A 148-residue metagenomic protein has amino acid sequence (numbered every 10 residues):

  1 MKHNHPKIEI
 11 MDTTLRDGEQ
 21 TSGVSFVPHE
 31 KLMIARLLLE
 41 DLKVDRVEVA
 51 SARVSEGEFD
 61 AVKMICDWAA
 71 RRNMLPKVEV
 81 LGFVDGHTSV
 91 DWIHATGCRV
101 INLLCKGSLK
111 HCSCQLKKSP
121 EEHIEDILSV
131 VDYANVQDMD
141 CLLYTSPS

Functional and structural regions predicted by a protein language model:
M1-D85: N-terminal capping/small domains of soluble enzymes
K2-G23, N102-Q115, D138-L142: N-terminal small/glycine-rich loop or linker at the start of catalytic domains across soluble metabolic enzymes
L75-D140: Active-site beta->alpha loop and helix N-cap motifs at the rims of alpha/beta catalytic domains
Y144-S148: Conserved small/polar residues in nucleotide/adenosyl-binding loops
